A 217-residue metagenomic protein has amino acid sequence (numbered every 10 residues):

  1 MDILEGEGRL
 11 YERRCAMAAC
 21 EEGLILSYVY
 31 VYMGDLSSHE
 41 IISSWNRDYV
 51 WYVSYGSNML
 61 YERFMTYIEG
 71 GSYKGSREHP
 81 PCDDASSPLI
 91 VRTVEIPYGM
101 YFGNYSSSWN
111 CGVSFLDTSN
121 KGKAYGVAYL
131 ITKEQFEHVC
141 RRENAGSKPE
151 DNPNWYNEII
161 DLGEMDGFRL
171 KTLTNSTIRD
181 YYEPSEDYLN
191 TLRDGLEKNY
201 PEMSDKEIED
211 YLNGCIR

Functional and structural regions predicted by a protein language model:
M1-R217: Glycine-aromatic micro-motifs
